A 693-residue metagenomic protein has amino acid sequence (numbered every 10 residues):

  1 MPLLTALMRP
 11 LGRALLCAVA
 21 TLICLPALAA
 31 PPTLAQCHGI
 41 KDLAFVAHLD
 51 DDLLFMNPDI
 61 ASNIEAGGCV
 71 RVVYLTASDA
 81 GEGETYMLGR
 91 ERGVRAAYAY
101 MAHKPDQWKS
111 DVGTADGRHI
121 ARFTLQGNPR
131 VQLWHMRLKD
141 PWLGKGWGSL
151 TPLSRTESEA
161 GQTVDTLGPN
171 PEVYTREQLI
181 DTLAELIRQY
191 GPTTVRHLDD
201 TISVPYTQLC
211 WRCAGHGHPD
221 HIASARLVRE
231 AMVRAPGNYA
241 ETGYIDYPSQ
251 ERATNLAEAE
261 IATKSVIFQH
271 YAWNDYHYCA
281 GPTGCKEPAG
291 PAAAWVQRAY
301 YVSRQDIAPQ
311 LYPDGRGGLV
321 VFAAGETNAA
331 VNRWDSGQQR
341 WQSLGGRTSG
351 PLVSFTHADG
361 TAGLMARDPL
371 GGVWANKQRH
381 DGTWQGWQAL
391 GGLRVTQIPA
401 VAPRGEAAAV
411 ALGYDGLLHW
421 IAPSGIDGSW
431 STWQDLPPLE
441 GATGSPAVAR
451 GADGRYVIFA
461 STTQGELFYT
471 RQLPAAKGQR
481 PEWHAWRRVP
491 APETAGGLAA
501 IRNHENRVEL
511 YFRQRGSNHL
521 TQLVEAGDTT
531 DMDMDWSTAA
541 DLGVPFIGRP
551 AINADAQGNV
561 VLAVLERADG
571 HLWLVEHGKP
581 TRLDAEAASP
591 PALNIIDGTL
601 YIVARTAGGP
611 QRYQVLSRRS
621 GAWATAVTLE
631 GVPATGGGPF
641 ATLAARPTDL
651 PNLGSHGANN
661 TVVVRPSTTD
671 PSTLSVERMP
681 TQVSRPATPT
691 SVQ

Functional and structural regions predicted by a protein language model:
M1-L16: Bacterial N-terminal signal peptides that target proteins for export
A14-P26: Bacterial N-terminal signal peptides
A30-Q189, I261, H270: Active-site rim/loop-helix segments in enzyme catalytic domains that contact anionic ligands
I60-G67, V73, R188, V233-R234 (+3 more regions): Short, surface-exposed basic-aromatic patches at helix termini and helix-loop junctions that form
G81-G89, V204-P219: Short, flexible/disordered intra-domain loops and linkers
P169, Y190, T194, A214-G217 (+2 more regions): The feature marks non-catalytic terminal segments
L179, L183-P205: Proline-aspartate-enriched helix->loop->beta-strand connector
V302-Q693: A structural motif
